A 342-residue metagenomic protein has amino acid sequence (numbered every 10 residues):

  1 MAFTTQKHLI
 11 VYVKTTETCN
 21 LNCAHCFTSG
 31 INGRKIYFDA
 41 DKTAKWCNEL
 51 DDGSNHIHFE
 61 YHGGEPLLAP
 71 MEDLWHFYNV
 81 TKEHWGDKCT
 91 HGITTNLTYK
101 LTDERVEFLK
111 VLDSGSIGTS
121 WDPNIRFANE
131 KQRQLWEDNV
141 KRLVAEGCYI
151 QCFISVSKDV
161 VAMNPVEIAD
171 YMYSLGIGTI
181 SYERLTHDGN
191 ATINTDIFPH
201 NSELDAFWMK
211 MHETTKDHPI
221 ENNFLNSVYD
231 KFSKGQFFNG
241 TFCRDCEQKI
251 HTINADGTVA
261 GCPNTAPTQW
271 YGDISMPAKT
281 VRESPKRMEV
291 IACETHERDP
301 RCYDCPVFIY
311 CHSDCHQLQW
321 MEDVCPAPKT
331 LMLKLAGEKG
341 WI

Functional and structural regions predicted by a protein language model:
F3-D41: Canonical Radical SAM [4Fe-4S] cluster-binding loop centered on the CxxxCxxC motif and its immediate flanking residues
L9, I57, E247, R301: Exposed loop/turn and edge beta-strand positions of beta-sandwich/beta-sheet ligand-binding modules
V11, N32, T43-E60, A69-D188 (+1 more regions): Radical SAM/AdoMet-radical enzyme domain recognition
T15-N22, E65, C302-I309: Cysteine-centered iron-sulfur cluster-binding motifs in ferredoxin-type domains/subunits of redox enzymes
C19, Y61, G257: Conserved, mostly hydrophobic/aromatic
L21, A260, S313: Glycine-centered loop/turn positions within well-structured domains that cap or flank conserved ligand/cofactor-binding
D188-P267, Y310: A C-terminal junction/extension of Radical SAM enzymes
N264-I342: Flexible mid-to-C-terminal extensions adjoining Fe-S/redox cofactors in radical SAM and related proteins
